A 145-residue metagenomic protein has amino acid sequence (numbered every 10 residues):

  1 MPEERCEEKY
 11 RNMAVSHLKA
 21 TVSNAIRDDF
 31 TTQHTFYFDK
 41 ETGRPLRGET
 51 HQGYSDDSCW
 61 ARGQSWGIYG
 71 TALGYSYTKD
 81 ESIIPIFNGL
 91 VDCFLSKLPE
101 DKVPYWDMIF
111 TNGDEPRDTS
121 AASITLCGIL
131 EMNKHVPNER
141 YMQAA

Functional and structural regions predicted by a protein language model:
M1-A145: Glycan-recognition and catalytic cores of secretory/periplasmic carbohydrate-active enzymes
